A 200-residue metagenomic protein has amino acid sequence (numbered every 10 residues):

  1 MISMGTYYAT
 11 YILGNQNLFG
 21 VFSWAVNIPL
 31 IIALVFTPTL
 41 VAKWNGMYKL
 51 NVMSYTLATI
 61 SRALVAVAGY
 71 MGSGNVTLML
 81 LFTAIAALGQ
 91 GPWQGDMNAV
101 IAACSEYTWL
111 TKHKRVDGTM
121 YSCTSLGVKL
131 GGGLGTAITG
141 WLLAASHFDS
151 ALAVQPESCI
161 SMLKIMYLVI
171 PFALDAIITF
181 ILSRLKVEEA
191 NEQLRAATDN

Functional and structural regions predicted by a protein language model:
M1-N200: Membrane-embedded alpha-helical bundles of multi-pass transporters/translocases, especially carrier/permease families
